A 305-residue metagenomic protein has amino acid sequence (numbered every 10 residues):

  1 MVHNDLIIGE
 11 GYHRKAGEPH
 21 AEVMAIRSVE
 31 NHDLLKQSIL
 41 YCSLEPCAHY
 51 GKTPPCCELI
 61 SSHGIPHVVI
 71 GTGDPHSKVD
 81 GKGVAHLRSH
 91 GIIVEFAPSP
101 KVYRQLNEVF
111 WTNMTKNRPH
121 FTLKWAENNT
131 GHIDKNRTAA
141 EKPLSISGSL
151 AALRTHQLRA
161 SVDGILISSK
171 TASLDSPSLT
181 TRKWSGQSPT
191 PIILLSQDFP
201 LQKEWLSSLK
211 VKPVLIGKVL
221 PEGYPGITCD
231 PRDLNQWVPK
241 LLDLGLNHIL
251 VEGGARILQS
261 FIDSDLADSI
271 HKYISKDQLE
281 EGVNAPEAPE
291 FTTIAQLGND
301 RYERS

Functional and structural regions predicted by a protein language model:
M1-D5, W125-A126, H132, E303: Short beta-strand scaffold segments in enzyme catalytic cores
V2-Y103: Zn2+-dependent cytidine deaminase-like catalytic core
H13-A16, T72-H76, S99-P100, L195-F199 (+3 more regions): Short, acidic/turn-prone active-site loops that include or flank metal/cofactor- and phosphate-binding residues
S61, L242, I262-D263: Non-catalytic positions within long, well-ordered alpha-helices that form the structural scaffold/packing of enzyme
V79-D80, Q105-L106, L201-E204, G223-I227 (+2 more regions): Short, charged, surface-exposed secondary-structure boundary motifs
T112, H120-H248, R256-Q259: Active-site ligand-binding patch in enzyme domains
E281-S305: Conserved histidine-centered catalytic loops in small-molecule metabolism enzymes
